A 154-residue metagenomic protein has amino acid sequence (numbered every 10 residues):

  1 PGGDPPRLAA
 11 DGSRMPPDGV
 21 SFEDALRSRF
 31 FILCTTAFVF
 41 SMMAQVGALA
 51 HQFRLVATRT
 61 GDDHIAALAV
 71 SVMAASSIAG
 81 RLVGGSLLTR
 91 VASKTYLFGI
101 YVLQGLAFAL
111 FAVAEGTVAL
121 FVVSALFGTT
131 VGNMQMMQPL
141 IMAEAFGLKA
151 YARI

Functional and structural regions predicted by a protein language model:
G3-F31: Juxtamembrane intracellular "pre-TM" segments in multi-pass secondary transporters
E23-S86: Extracytoplasmic gate region of multi-pass secondary transporters
Q52, N133-F146: Intracellular juxtamembrane helix-capping segments at the cytosolic ends of symmetry-related transmembrane helices
D63, M142-A152: Paired intracellular helix-loop junctions of major facilitator superfamily
A92, V113-E115: Helix-breaking motifs and short loop linkers at transmembrane-helix boundaries and internal kinks in secondary membrane
T95-L110: Structural signature of the two symmetry-related core transmembrane helices
L110-F111, F127: MFS-fold secondary transporters
V118-L126: Paired small-residue
